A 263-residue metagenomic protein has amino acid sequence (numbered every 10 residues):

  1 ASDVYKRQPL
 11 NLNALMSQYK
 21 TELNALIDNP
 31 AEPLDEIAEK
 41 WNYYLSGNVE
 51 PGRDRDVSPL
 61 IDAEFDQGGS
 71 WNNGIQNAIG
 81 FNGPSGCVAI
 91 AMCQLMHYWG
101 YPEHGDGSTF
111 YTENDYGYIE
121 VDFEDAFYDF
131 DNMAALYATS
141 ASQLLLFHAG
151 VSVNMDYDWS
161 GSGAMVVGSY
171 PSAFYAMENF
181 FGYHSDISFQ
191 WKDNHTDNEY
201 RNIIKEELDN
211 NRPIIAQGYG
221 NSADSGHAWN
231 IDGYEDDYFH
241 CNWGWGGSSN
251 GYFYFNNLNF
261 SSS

Functional and structural regions predicted by a protein language model:
A1-Y5: Short, small-residue-biased leader/transition segments that mark boundaries at the very start of proteins
N29, I37-Y44, G182, W245-S263: A recurrent domain-boundary module in secreted/ectodomain proteins
L34-N82, A141: Extracellular zinc-dependent metalloprotease catalytic-domain scaffold
F65, E103-S169: Surface-exposed loop and adjacent secondary-structure segments within mature catalytic domains
N73-E124: Active-site nucleophile-adjacent alpha helix/oxyanion-hole segment immediately C-terminal to the catalytic cysteine
G80-H97, A138-F147, M155-M177, S225: Active-site nucleophilic cysteine motif
Q94-H97, P102-E103, V151-V166, Y183 (+3 more regions): Solvent-exposed loop/turn segments at secondary-structure junctions within structured extracellular/periplasmic domains
Y175, N179-F239: Active-site-adjacent substructure of cysteine-protease-like catalytic cores
